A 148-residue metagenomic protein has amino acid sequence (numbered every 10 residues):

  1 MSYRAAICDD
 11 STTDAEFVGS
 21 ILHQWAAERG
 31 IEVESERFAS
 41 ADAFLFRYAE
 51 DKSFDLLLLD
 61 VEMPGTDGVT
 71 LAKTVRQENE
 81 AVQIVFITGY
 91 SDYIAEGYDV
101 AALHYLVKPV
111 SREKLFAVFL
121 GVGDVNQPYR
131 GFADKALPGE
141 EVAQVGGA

Functional and structural regions predicted by a protein language model:
M1-A6, E16-G19: Non-catalytic signal-transmission and effector/linker regions of two-component phosphorelay proteins
C8-D9, F38, L57: Conserved sequence signature across two-component system core domains
T12-E36, Q77: Two-component/phosphorelay signaling modules centered on CheY-like receiver
A41-L45: Short alpha-helical segment
F46, F54-Y129: CheY-like receiver
A117-A148: Conserved binding/recognition cores within well-folded domains
